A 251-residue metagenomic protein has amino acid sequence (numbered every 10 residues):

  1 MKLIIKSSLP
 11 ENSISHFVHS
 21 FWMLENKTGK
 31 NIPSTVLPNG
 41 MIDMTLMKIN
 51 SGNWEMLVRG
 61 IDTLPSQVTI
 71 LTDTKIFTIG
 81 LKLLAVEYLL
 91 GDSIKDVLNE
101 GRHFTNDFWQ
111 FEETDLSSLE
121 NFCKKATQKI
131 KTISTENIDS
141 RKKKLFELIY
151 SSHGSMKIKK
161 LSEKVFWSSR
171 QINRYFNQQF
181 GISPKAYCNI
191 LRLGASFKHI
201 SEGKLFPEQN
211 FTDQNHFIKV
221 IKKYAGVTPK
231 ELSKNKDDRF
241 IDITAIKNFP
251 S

Functional and structural regions predicted by a protein language model:
M1-K143, Y150-K159, V165-S169, S183 (+3 more regions): Alpha-helical bundle regulatory/interaction domains
I172: Nucleotide/phosphate-binding loop and acidic/charged catalytic motifs in nucleotide-binding or -utilizing enzymes
F176-I182, I221-L232: A secondary-structure capping/hinge motif
H199: Glycine-rich, charge-dense phosphate/pyrophosphate-binding loop(s) and the adjacent flexible "lid"/catalytic subdomain
I218: DNA-recognition helix of C2H2 zinc fingers
